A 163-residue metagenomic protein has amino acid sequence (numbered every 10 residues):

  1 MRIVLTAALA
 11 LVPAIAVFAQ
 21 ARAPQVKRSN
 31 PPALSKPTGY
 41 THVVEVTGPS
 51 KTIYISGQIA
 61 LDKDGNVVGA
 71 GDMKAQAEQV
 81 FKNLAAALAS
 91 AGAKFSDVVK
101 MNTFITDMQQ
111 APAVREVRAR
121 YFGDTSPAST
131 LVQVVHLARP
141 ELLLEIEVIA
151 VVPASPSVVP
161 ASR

Functional and structural regions predicted by a protein language model:
R2-L11, F18-R163: Short, polar/acidic, helix-capping and beta-turn segments at strand->helix junctions that line the mouths
